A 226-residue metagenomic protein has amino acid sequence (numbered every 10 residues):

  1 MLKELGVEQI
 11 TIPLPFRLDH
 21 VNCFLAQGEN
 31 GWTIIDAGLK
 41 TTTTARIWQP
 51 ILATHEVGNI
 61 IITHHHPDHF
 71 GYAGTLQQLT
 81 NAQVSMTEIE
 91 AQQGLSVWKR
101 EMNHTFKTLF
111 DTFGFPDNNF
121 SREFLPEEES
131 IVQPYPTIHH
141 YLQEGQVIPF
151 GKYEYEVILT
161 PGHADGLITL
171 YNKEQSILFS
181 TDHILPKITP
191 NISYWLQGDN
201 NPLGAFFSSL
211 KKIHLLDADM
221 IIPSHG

Functional and structural regions predicted by a protein language model:
M1, G6, K99-H104, D117-R122 (+3 more regions): Accessory terminal helices/loops
L2-H55, T169-T181: Conserved beta-strand hairpin/beta-sheet module of binuclear metal-dependent hydrolase folds, prominently
E4-T11, L125-I131, G151-Y153: Short Pro/Gly-enriched beta-strand edge/turn motifs at strand-loop
E8-I10, I61, S85, H140-L142 (+3 more regions): Hydrophobic/aromatic beta-strand patches that form the interior of the parallel beta-sheet core in alpha/beta enzyme
F16-L18, H140-L142, P161-A164: A short catalytic or substrate-binding loop motif that flags glycine-/basic-rich loops and adjacent residues that bind
W32, L39, E128-T137, E154-G226: Metallo-beta-lactamase
T43, H65, F70-Y72, D165 (+1 more regions): Short N-terminal helix/helix-N-cap motif within the alpha/beta-hydrolase-1
Q49-I148: Active-site HxH/HxHxD metal-binding segment of metal-dependent hydrolases
